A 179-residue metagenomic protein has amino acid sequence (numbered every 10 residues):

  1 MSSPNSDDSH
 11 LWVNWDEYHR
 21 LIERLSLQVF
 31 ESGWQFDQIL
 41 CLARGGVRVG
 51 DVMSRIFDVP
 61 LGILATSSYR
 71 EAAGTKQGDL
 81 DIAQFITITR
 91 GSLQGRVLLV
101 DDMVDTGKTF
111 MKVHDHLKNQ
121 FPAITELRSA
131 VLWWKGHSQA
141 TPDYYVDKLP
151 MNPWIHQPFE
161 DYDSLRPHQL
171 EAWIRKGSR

Functional and structural regions predicted by a protein language model:
M1-R179: PRPP-associated nucleotide enzymes
